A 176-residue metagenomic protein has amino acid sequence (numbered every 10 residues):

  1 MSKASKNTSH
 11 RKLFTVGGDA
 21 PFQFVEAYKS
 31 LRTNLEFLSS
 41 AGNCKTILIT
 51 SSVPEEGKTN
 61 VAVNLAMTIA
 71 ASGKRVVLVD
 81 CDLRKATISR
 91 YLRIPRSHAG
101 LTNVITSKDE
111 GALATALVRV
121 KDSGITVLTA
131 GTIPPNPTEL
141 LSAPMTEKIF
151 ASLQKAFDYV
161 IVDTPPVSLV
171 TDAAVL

Functional and structural regions predicted by a protein language model:
M1-L176: P-loop NTP-binding module
